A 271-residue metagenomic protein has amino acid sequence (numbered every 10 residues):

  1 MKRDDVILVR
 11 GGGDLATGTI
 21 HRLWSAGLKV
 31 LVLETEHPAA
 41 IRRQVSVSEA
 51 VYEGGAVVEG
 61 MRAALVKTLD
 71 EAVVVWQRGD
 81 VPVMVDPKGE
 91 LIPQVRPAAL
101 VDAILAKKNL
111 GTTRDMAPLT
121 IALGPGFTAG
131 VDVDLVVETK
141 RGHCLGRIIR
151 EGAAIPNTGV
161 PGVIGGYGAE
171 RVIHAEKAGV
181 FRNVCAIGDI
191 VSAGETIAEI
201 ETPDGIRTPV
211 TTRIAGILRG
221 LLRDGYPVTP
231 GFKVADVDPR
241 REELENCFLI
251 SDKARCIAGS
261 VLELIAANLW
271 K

Functional and structural regions predicted by a protein language model:
M1-K271: Well-ordered secondary-structure scaffolds
